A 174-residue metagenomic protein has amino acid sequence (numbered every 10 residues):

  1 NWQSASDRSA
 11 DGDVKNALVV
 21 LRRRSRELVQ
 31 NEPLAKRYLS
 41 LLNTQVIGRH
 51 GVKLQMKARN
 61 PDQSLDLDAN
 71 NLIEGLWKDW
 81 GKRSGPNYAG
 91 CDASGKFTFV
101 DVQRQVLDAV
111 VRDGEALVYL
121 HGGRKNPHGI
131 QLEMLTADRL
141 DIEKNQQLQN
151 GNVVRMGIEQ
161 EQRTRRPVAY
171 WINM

Functional and structural regions predicted by a protein language model:
N1-L65: N-terminal-proximal low-complexity accessory segments that begin disordered and transition into the first
Y38-M174: Structured, mid-chain assembly/scaffold modules that mediate subunit interfaces within large macromolecular complexes
